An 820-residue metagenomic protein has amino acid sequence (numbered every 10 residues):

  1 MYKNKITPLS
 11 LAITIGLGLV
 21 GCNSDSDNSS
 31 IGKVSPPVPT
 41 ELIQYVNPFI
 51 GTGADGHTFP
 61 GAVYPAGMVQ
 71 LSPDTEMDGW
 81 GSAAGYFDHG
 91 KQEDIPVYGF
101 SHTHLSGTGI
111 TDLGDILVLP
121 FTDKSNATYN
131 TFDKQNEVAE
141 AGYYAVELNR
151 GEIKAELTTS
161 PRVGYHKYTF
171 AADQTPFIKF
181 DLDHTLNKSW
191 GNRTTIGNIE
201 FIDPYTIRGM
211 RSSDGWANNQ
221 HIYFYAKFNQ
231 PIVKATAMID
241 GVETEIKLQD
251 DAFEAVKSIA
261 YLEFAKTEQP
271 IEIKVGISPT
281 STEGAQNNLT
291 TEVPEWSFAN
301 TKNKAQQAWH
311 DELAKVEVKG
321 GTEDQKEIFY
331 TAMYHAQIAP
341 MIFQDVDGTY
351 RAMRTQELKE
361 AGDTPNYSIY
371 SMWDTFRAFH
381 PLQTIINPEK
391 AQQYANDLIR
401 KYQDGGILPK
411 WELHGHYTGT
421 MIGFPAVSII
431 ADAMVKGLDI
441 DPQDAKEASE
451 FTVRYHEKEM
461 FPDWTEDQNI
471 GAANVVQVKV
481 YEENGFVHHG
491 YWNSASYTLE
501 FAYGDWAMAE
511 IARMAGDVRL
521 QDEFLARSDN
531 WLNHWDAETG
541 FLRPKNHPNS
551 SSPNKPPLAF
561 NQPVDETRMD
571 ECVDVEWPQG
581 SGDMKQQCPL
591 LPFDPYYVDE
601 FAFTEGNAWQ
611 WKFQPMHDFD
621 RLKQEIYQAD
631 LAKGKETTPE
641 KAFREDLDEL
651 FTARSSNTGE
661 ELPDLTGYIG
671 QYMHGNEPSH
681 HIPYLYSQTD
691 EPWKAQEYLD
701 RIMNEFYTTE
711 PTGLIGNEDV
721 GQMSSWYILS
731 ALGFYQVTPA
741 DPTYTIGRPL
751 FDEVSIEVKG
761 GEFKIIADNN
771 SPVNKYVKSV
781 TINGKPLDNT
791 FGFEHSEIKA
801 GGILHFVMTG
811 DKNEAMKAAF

Functional and structural regions predicted by a protein language model:
M1-L9: Bacterial N-terminal signal peptides that target proteins for export
S10-V20, S278-T280, A433: Residues within alpha-helical transmembrane segments of multi-pass membrane proteins, especially transporters, ion
I13, G18-P37: Bacterial Sec-dependent N-terminal signal peptides
G32-S428, M434-L499, W506-N533, T539-Q610 (+8 more regions): Accessory carbohydrate-recognition regions in carbohydrate-active enzymes
